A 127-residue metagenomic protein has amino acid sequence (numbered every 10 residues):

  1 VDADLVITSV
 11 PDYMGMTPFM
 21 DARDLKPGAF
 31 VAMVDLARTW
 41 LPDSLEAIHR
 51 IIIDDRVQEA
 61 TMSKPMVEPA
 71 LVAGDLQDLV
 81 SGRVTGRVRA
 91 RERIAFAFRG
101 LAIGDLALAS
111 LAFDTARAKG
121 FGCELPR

Functional and structural regions predicted by a protein language model:
V1-M66: Rossmann-like adenosine-cofactor binding region
A37-R127: Adenosine-phosphate binding glycine-rich loop
